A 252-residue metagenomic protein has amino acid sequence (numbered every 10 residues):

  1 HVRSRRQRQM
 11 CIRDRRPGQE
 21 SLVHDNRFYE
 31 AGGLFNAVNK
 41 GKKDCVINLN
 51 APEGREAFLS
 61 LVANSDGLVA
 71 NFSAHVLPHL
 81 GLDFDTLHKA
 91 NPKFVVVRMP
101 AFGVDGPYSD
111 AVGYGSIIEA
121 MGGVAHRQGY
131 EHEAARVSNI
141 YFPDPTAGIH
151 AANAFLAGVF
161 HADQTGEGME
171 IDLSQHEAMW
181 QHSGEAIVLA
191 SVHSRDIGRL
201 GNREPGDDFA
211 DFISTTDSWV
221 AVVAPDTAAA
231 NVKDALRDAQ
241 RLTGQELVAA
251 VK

Functional and structural regions predicted by a protein language model:
H1: Histidine-centered active-site/metal-ligand motif
R5-Q164, G198: N-terminal helix-loop segment corresponding to the beta1-alpha1 unit of nucleotide/adenylate-binding folds
A31-G32, P205-D207: Residues that act as N-cap/strand-start positions at coil-to-secondary-structure junctions
A101-G103, Q175-W180, D217-S218, P225-A228: Glycine-rich beta-alpha junction loops
A135-T146, E170, G201, D208-A210 (+2 more regions): A short glycine-threonine-serine/GTX helix/turn-capping micro-motif
G148-M169, H182-V192, D234-R241: Oxidoreductase and adenylate-handling cofactor-binding alpha/beta cores
G168-H176: Beta-strand segments within the central parallel beta-sheet cores of soluble alpha/beta enzyme folds
D208-K252: Aromatic-enriched alpha-helical interface/lid elements that frame and gate functional surfaces
